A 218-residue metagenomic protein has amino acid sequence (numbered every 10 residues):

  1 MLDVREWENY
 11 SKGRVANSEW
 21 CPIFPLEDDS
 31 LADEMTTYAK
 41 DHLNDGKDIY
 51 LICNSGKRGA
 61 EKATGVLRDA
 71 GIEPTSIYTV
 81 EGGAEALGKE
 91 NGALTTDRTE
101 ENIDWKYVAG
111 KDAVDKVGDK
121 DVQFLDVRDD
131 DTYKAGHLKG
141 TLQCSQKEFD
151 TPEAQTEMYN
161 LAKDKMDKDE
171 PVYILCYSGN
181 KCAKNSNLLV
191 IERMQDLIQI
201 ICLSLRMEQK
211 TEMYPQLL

Functional and structural regions predicted by a protein language model:
M1-D3, F124-D126: Structural scaffold elements adjacent to functional motifs in cytosolic proteins
W7-Y50, N54-V122, D129-Y173, Y177-L218: Rhodanese-like catalytic fold shared by cysteine-dependent sulfurtransferases and DSP/PTP-type phosphatases
